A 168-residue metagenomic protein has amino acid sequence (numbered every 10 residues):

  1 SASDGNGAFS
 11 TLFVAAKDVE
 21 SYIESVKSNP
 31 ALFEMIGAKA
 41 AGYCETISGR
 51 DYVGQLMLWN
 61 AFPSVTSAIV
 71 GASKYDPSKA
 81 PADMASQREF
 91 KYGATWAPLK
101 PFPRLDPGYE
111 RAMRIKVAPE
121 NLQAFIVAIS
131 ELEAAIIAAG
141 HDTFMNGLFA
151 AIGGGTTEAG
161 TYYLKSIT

Functional and structural regions predicted by a protein language model:
S1-T168: Short S/T/G/P-rich N-terminal loop/turn motif that feeds into the first structured element of a domain
